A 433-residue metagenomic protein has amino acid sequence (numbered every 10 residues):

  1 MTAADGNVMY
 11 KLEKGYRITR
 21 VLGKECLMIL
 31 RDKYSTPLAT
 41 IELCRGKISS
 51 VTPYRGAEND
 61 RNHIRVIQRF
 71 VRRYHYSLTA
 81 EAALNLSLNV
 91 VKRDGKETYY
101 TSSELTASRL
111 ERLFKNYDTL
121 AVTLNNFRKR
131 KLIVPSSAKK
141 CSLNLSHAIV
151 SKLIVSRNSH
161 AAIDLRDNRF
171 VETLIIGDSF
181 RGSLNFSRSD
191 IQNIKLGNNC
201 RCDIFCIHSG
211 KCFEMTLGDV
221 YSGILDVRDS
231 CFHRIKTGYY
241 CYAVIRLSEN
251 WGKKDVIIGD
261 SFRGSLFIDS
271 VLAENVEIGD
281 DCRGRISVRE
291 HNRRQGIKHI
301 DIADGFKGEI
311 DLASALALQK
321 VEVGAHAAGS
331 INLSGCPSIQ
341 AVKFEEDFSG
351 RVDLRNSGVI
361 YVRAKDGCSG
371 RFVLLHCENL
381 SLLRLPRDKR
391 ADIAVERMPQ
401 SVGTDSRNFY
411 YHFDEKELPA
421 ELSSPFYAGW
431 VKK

Functional and structural regions predicted by a protein language model:
M1-R112: Catalytic-core elements of nucleic-acid end-processing and repair enzymes
M28, L86-K432: Extended beta-solenoid/beta-helix repeat architectures
I48, K432-K433: Non-Sec secretion/translocation targeting segments of pathogen effectors
